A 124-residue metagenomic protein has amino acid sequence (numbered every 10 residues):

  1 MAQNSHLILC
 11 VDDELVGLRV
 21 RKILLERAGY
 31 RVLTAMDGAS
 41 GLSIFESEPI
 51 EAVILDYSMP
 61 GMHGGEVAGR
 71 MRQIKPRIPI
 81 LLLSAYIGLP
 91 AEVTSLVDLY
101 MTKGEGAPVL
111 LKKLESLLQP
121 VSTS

Functional and structural regions predicted by a protein language model:
M1-L7, P108-S124: Non-catalytic signal-transmission and effector/linker regions of two-component phosphorelay proteins
D12, D56: Active-site residues of response regulator receiver
L15-L33: Two-component/phosphorelay signaling modules centered on CheY-like receiver
D37-S40, H63-V67: Acidic catalytic/metal-coordinating carboxylates
E46-E48, M71-R77, S95: Conserved phosphotransfer cores of two-component systems
E48-I54: Active-site beta3 strand of CheY-like receiver
M59: Receiver (REC) domain active-site loop signature in two-component systems and cognate sites in sensor histidine kinases
